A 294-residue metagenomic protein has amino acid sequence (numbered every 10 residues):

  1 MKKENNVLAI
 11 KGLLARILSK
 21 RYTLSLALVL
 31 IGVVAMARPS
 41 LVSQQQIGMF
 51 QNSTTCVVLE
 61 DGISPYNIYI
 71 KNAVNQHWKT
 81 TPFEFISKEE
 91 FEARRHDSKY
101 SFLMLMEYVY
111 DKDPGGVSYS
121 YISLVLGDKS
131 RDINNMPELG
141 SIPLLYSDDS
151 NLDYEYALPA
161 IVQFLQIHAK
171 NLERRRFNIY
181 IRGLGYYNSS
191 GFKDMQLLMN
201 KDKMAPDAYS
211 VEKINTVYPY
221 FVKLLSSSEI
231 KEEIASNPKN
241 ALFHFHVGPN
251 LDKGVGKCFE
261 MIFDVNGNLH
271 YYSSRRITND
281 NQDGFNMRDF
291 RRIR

Functional and structural regions predicted by a protein language model:
M1-Q45: Bacterial Sec-dependent N-terminal signal peptides
L30-A37, V58-D61, H77-T80, A169-F177: Short linear motifs at secondary-structure transitions and domain/linker junctions
V33, E60-G62, Y108, G127-K129 (+1 more regions): Generic structural motif
R38-G48, K129-R294: C-terminal/domain-edge helix-coil "capping" segments
R38-S120: Start-of-domain marker
L103, I122-L124, E260: Hydrophobic beta-strand residues in large extracellular and virion-surface proteins
G116-M136: Aromatic/basic-lined ligand-recognition segments that form π-stacking hydrophobic pockets flanked by Lys/Arg to engage
